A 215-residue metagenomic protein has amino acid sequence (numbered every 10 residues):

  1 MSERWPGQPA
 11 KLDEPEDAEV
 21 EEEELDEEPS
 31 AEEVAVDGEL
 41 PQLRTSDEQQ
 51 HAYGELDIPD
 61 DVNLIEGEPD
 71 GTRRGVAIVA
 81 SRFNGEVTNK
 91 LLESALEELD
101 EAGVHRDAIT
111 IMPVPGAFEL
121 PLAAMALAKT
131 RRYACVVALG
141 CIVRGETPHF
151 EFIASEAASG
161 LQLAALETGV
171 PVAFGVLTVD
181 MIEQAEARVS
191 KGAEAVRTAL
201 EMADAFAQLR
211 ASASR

Functional and structural regions predicted by a protein language model:
S2-P9, D13-E28, E32-V34, G38-L56 (+2 more regions): C-terminal binding/interaction regions
I58-I65, L122: Glycine-rich, charged/polar anion/phosphate-binding loops that engage phosphate groups from diverse ligands
L64-T110, V114: Glycine-rich phosphate/diphosphate-binding loop of Rossmann-like nucleotide-binding domains
G71, E86, K90, S94 (+4 more regions): Conserved active-site and cofactor/substrate-binding residues in soluble primary-metabolism enzymes
A77, T110, A134-V136, V170-V176: Structural motif
R82-F83, V114, G140-I142, V176-D180: Short, ordered loop/turn segments at secondary-structure junctions
M112-T130, L177-I182: Glycine-rich oxoanion-binding loops at beta->alpha junctions
E119-G160, A211, R215: Glycine-rich phosphate-binding loop
